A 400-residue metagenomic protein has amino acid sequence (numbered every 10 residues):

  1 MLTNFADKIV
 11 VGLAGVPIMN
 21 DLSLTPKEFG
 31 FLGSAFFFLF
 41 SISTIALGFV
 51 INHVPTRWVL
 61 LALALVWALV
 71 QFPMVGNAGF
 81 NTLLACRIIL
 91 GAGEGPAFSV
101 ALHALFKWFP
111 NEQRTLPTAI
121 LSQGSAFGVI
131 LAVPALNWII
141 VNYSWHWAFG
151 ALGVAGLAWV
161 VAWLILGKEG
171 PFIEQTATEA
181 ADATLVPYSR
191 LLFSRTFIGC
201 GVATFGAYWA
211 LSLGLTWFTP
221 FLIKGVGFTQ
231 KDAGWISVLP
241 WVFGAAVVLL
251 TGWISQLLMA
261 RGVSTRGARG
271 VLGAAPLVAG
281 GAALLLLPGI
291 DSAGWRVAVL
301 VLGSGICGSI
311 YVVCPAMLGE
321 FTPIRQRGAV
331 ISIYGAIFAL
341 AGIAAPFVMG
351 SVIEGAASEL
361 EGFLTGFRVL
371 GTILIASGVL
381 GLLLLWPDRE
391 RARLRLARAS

Functional and structural regions predicted by a protein language model:
I9, F37-I45, V129-I130, W241-A245 (+2 more regions): Residue-level signature of mid-helix packing/kink "hotspots" within the transmembrane helices of 12-pass Major
V11-G12, R195-T251, Y311, P315 (+1 more regions): Extracytoplasmic gate region of multi-pass secondary transporters
S23, P55, G76-T82, G93 (+3 more regions): Helix-breaking motifs and short loop linkers at transmembrane-helix boundaries and internal kinks in secondary membrane
I42-F80: Conserved MFS/SLC helix-loop-helix module at the cytosolic interface between two early adjacent transmembrane helices
L65-A78, A274-D291: C-terminal ends and interior cores of transmembrane alpha-helices in multi-pass membrane transporters/permeases
C86-F127: Cytoplasmic helix-loop-helix junction between adjacent transmembrane helices in 12-TM secondary transporters
L121-E169: Helix-loop-helix hairpin linking two adjacent transmembrane segments in secondary transporters
L164-P187, R391-R398: Flexible cytoplasmic inter-helical loops of multi-pass small-molecule transporters
